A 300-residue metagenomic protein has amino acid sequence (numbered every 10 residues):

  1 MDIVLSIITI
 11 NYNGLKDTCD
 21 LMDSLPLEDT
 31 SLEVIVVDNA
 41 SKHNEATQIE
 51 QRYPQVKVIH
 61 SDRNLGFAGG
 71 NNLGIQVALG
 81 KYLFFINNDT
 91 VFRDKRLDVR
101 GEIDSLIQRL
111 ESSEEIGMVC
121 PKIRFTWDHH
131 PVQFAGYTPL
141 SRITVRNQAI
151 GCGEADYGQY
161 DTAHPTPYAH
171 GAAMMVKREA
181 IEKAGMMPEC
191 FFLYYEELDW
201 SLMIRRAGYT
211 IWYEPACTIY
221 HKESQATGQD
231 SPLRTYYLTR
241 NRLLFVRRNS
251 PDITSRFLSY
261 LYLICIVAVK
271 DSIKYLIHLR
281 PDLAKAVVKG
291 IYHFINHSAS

Functional and structural regions predicted by a protein language model:
L15, S24, D38-T47, R63: A conserved acidic beta->alpha catalytic loop
D23-L32: Short, acidic, metal-binding catalytic loop of nucleotide-sugar glycosyltransferases
S31-A40, I59-S61: Short beta-strand/loop segment that forms part of the nucleotide-sugar
H60-A78, N88-R96: Glycine-rich, basic loop-to-helix element that forms the pyrophosphate-binding segment of sugar-nucleotide handling
L83: Short aromatic/hydrophobic "clamp" motif used to bind/position activated sugar donors
L97-G185, C190: Acidic/His-rich active-site region of diverse nucleotide-sugar glycosyltransferases
A180-F192, L198-Y220: Catalytic donor-sugar/metal-binding loop of nucleotide-sugar-dependent glycosyltransferases
L233-N241, D252-S300: Non-catalytic, C-terminal membrane-associated alpha-helical segments of glycosyltransferases
